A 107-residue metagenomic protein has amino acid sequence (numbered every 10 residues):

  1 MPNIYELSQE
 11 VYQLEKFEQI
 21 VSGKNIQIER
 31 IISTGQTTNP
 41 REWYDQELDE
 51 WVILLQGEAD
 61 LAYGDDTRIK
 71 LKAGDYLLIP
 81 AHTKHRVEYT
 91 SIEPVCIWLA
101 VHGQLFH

Functional and structural regions predicted by a protein language model:
M1-W43: A short, N-terminal "cap"/entry segment at the start of jelly-roll beta-barrel domains of the cupin/DSBH fold
K16-E18, E58, K84: Short, acidic/polar N-cap/turn motifs at the starts of alpha helices
Q19, I28-R30, W51, R68 (+2 more regions): Conserved hydrophobic/aromatic beta-strand scaffold that supports enzyme active sites
N25, D66, I92-P94: Short strand-connecting beta-turns/loops that link adjacent beta-strands
Q36-T37, A73-G74, P80-H82: Tight coil/turn sites that cap or link beta-strands
T37, D60, H107: Flexible, glycine-rich phosphate/dinucleotide-binding loops and adjacent beta-alpha linkers at cofactor/substrate
D45-Q46, W51-A73, E88: A short beta-strand-loop-beta hairpin characteristic of the jelly-roll/cupin
H82-H107: Ligand-binding loop in jelly-roll beta-barrel domains
